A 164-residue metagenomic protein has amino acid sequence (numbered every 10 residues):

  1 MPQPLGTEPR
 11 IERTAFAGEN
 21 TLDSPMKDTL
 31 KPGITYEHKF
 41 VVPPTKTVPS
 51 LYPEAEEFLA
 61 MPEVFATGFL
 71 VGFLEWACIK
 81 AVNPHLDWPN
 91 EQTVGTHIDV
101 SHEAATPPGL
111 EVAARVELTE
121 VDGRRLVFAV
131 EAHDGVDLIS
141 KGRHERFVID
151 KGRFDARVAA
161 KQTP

Functional and structural regions predicted by a protein language model:
M1-P25: N-terminal amphipathic/basic-hydrophobic helices that include classical n-h-c signal peptides and signal-anchor
L22-L30, N83-D87, H133: Intrinsically disordered, low-complexity boundary segments flanking structured domains
P25-F65: Catalytic strand-loop segment that frames the active site of acyl-thioester-processing enzymes
I34-H38, V94-I98, L110-A114, R124-L126 (+1 more regions): A generic structural signal for short beta-strands and their flanking turns/coil linkers
E37-P43, S101, R143-F147: Generic structural detector for well-ordered beta-strands
F65-H85: Short, well-structured hydrophobic secondary-structure segments
C78-A113: Hydrophobic beta-strand-centered segment that forms part of the acyl-chain substrate-binding groove
P107-P108, R115-P164: HotDog/MaoC-like acyl-thioester-processing domains
